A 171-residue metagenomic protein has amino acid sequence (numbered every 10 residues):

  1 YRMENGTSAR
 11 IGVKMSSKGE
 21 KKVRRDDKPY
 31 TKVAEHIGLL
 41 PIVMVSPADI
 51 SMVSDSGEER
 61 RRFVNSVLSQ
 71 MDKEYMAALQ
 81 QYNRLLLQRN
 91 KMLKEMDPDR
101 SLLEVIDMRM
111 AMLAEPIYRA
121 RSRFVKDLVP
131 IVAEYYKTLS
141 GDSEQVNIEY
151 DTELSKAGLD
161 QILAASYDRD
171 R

Functional and structural regions predicted by a protein language model:
Y1-E59, L68-M71, Y75, V129 (+2 more regions): Nucleotide-state sensing region of NTPase/ATPase domains
N5-T7, Q81, R109, S155: Generic, well-ordered alpha-helical segments
K14-S16, K32-A34, S56, V67 (+4 more regions): Intrinsic disorder and flexible coil segments
S56-G57, E74, Q81-Q88, I131 (+3 more regions): Short, surface-exposed, charged/polar-biased interaction segments
V64, M71-R121: Long, non-coiled-coil amphipathic alpha-helical linker/lever segments that couple catalytic cores to other domains
Q70, Q80-Q81, Q88, Q145 (+2 more regions): Residue-identity detector for glutamine
D97-R171: Conserved NTPase motor "head" modules and their coupling/switch loops across ABC/AAA+ ATPases, GTPases, and GHKL ATPases
